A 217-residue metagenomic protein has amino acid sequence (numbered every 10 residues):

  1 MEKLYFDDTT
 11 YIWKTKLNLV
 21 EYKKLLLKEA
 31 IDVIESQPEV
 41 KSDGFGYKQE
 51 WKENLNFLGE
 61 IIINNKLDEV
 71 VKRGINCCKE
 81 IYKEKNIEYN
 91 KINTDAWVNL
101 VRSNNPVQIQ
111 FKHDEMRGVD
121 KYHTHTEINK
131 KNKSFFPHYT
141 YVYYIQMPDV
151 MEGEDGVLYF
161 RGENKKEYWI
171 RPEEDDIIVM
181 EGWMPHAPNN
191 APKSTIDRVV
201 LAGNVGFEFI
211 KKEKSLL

Functional and structural regions predicted by a protein language model:
M1-N90, W97, V119: Non-heme Fe(II)/2-oxoglutarate
I87-N190, I196-V200, N204, E208-K214: Catalytic core of non-heme Fe(II) oxygenases with the double-stranded beta-helix
